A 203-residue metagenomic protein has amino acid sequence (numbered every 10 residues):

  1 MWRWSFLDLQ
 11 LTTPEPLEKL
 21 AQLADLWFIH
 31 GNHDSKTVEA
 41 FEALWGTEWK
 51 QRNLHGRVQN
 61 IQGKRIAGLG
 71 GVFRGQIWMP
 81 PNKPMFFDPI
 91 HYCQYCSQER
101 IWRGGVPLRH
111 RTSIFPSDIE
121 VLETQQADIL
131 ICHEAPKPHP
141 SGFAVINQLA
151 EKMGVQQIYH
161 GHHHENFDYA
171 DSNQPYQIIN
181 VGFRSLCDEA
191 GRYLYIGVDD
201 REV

Functional and structural regions predicted by a protein language model:
M1-I61, A144, E151-K152, I179-V181: Core catalytic region of metal-dependent phosphoesterases/phosphodiesterases, especially metallo-beta-lactamase-like
W2-L7, I29-A40, V58, R74-W78 (+3 more regions): Active-site environment of divalent metal-dependent phosphoester hydrolases
W2-P16, G105-G154: Active-site-proximal segments of metal-dependent phosphoesterases and phosphodiesterases across multiple
T12-T13, G31-K36, Q62-A67, Y92 (+3 more regions): Low-complexity, flexible helical/coil segments
W27-H30, A67-G68, I131, Y159-H160 (+1 more regions): A structural signal for short, well-ordered beta-strand segments and their strand-loop junctions that often border
Q59-Q62, Q148-E151, Q157-V203: Binuclear metal-dependent phosphoesterase catalytic core
K64-E134: Active-site-proximal loop/helix segment associated with metal-binding centers of metalloenzymes
